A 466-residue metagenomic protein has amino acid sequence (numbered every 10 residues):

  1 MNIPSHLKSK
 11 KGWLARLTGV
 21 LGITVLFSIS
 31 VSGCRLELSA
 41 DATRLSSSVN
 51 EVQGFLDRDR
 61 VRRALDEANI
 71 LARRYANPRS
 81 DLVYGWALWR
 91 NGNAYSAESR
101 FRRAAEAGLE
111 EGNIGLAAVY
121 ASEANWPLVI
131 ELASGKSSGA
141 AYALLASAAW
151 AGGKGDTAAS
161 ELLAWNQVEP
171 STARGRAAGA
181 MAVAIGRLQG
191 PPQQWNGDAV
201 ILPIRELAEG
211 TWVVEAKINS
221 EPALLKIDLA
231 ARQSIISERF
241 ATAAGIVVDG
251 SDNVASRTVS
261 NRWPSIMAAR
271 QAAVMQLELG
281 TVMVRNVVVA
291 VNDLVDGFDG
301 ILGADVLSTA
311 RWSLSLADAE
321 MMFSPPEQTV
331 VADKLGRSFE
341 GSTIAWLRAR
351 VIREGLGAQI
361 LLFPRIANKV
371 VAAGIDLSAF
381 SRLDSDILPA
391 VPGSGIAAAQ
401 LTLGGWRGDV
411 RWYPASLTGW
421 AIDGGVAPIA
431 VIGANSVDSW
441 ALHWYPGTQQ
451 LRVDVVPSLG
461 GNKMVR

Functional and structural regions predicted by a protein language model:
M1-W13: N-terminal secretory signal peptides that target proteins for export/translocation
W13-R16, V83: Composition-driven detection of intrinsically disordered, low-complexity segments
T18-I29: Bacterial N-terminal signal peptides
C34-R466: Pepsin/retropepsin-fold aspartyl endopeptidases
